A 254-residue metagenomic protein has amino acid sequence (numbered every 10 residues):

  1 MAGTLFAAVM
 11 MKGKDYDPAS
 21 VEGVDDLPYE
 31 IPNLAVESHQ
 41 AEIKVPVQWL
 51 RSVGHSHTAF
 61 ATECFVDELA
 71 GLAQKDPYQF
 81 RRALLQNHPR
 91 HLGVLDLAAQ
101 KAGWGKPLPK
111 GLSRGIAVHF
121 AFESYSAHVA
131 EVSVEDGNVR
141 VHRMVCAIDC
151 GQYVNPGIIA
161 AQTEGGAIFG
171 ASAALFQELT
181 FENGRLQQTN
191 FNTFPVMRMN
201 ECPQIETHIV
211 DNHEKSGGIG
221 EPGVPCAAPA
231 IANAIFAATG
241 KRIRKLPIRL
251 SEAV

Functional and structural regions predicted by a protein language model:
M1-V254: Cofactor-binding beta-sheet edge motifs in enzyme active sites
